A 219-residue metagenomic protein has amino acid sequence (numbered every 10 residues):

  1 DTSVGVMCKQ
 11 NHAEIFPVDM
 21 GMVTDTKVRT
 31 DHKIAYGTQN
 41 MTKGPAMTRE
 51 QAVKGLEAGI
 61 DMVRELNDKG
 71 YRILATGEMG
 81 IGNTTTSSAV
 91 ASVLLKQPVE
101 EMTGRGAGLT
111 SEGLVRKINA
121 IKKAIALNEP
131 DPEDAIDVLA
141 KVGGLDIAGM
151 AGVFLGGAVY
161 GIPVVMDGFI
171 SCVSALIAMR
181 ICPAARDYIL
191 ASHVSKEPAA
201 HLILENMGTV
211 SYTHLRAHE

Functional and structural regions predicted by a protein language model:
D1-M22: Active-site cofactor/substrate anionic-group-binding motifs, chiefly glycine- and Lys/Arg-rich phosphate-binding loops
G37-N83, A89-L94: Glycine-rich, mobile lid/loop segments that gate access to catalytic sites or pores
T76, I81-S88, I147-M150, S171-A175: Short glycine/serine/threonine-rich phosphate/pyrophosphate-binding segments that cradle anionic phosphate groups
T86-G143, G149: Phosphate/pyrophosphate-binding betaalpha-module
G152-D167, C172, L176-A191: Hydrophobic alpha-helical bundle architecture
S195-E205: Non-transmembrane, aqueous-exposed alpha-helical and coiled segments at domain scale
T213-E219: Conserved small/polar residues in nucleotide/adenosyl-binding loops
